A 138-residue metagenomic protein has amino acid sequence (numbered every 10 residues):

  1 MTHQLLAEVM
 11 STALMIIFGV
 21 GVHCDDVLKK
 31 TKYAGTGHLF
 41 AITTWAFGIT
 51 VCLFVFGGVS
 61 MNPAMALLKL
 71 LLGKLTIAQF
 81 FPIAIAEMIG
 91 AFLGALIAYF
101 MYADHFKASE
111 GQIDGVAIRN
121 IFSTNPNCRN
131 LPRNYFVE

Functional and structural regions predicted by a protein language model:
M1-E138: Membrane-interface helix-loop junctions and terminal tails of multi-pass membrane proteins
